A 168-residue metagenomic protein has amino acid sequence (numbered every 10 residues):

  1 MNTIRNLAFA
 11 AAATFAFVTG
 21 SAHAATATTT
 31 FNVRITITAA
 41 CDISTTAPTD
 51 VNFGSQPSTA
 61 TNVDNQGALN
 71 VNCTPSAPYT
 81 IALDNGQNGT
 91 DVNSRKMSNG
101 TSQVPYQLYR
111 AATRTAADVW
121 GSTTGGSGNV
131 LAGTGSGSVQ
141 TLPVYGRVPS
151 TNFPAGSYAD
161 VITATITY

Functional and structural regions predicted by a protein language model:
M1-A11: Bacterial N-terminal signal peptides that target proteins for export
T19-A22: N-terminal signal peptide c-region/cleavage motif recognized by signal peptidases
A24-S98, V130-Y168: N-terminal small/polar-rich segments of proteins
D84-G86, Q107-T113: Predominantly extracellular/luminal cell-surface or secreted proteins
R95-M97, T101-L108: Glycan-recognition/cleft segments
Y109-R110, A117-W120, N152-S157: Short linear motifs in low-complexity, proline-biased tails and propeptides
T113-V139: Extracellular beta-sheet repeat scaffolds used for adhesion and glycan interaction
